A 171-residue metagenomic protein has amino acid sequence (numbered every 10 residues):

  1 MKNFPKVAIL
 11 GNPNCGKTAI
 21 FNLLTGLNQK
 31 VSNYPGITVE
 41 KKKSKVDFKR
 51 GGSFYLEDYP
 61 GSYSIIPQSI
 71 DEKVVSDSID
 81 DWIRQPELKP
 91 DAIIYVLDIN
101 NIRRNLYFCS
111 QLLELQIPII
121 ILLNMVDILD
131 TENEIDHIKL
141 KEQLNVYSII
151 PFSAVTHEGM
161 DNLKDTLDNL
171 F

Functional and structural regions predicted by a protein language model:
M1-S69: Conserved G1/Walker A P-loop phosphate-binding module
N14, N124, S153: Active-site glycine-centered loops adjacent to acidic/histidine catalytic or metal-binding residues that shape
P35, V39, Y55, P67 (+5 more regions): Helical mechanochemical/support elements of P-loop NTPase systems and associated helical scaffolds
K42-K45, S76-Q85: Conserved alpha-helical scaffold flanking the Walker A/P-loop in AAA+ ATPase domains
F54, I119-I120, I149: Hydrophobic anchor at the start of a short beta-strand that flanks the dinucleotide cofactor-binding loop
S64, W82-Y107, E114-E134: Conserved Switch II/interswitch segment of TRAFAC-class P-loop GTPases
D127-F171: Canonical P-loop GTPase G-domain recognition
